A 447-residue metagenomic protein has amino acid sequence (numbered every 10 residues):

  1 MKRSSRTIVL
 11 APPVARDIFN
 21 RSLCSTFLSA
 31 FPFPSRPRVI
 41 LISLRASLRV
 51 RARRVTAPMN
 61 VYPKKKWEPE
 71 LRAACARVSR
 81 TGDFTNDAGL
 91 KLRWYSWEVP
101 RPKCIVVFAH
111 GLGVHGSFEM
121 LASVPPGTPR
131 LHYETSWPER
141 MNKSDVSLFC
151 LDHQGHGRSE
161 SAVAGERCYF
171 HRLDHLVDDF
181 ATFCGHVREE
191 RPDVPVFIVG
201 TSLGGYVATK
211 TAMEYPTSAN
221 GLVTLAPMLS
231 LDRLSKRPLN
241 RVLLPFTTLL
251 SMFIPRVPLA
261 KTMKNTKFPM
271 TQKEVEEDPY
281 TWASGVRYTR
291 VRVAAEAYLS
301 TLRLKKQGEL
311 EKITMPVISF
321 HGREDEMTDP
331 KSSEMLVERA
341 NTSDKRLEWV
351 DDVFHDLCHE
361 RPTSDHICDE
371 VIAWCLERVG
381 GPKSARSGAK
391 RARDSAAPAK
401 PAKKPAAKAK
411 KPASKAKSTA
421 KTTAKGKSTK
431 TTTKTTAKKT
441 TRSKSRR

Functional and structural regions predicted by a protein language model:
P37, L41-L48, A52-V99, A385: An N-terminal hydrophobic leader/cap segment in hydrolases
E98-H153, E160-A164: Short, surface-exposed "cap/lid" segments of acyl-processing enzymes
Y169-R188: Alpha/beta-hydrolase active-site loop
V199-R290: Alpha/beta-hydrolase-fold enzymes
I313, S319-H321, D325: Short beta-strand/loop motif that positions the catalytic acidic residue of the alpha/beta-hydrolase fold
M315, D329-E338: Short alpha-helix in the alpha/beta-hydrolase fold that links the catalytic acid
E338-D356: Catalytic histidine neighborhood in serine/cysteine hydrolases with alpha/beta-hydrolase-type architecture
V350-D394: Catalytic active-site module of serine/aspartate enzymes centered on a nucleophile-bearing elbow/loop
